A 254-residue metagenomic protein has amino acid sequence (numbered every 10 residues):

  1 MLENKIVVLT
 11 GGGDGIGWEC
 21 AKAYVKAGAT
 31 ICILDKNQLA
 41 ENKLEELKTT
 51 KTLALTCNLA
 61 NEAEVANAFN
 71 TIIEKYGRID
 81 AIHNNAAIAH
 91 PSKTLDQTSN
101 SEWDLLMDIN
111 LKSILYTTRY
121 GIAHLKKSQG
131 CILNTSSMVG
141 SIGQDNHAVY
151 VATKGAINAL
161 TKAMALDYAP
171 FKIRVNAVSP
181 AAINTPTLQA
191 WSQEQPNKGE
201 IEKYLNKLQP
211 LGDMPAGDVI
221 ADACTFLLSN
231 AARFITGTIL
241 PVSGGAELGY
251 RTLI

Functional and structural regions predicted by a protein language model:
G13-G15: Conserved glycine-rich cofactor-binding loop
S92, T225, T236-I254: Short C-terminal tail/terminal secondary-structure segment of NAD(P)H-dependent dehydrogenase/reductase domains
K93-L95, S99-L105, L205: Substrate-binding pocket helix/loop in short-chain dehydrogenase/reductase
T118, T153, T161: Active-site helix of classical SDR
A123, L166-P170, R233: Alpha-helical segment proximal to the catalytic Tyr-Lys
S137: Residue(s) in the substrate-gating loop at a strand-loop-helix junction that position the organic substrate next
A177, G199-A231, I235, V242-G244: C-terminal helical subdomain
